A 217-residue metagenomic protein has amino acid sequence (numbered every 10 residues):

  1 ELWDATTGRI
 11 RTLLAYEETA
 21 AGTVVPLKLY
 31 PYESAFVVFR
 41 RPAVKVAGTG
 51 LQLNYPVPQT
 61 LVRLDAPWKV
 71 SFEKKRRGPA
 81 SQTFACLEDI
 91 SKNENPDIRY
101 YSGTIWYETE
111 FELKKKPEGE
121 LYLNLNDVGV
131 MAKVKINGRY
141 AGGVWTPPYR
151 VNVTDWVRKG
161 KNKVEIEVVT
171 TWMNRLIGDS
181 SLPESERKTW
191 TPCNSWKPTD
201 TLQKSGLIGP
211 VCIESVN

Functional and structural regions predicted by a protein language model:
E1-V24, G129, K135-R150: Solvent-exposed beta-strand/loop surfaces of large extracellular or lumenal domains
A21-K45: C-terminal beta-strand-rich structural cap/linker in extracellular carbohydrate-active enzymes
P26-L29, V153-V157: Short, flexible loop/turn segments at beta-strand junctions in immunoglobulin-like and fibronectin type III
S34, E118, K159-K161: Extracellular Ig-like/FN3 beta-sandwich strand-entry sites
V44-T104, V157-N217: An acidic-aromatic loop/edge-strand motif
Y101-K114, Y149-V151: Short beta-strands within extracellular/lumenal beta-sheet-rich domains
F111-N137, V164-V168: Aromatic-lined ligand-binding clefts that engage carbohydrates, nucleic acids, or primary amines
